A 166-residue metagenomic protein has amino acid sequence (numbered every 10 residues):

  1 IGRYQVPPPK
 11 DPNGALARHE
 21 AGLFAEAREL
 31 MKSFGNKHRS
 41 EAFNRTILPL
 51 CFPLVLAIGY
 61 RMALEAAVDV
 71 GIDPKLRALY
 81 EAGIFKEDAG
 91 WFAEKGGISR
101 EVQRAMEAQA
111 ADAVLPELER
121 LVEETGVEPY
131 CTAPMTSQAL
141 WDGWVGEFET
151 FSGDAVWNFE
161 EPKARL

Functional and structural regions predicted by a protein language model:
I1-L166: Flavin-dependent oxidoreductase catalytic core characteristic of acyl-CoA dehydrogenase/oxidase-like enzymes
